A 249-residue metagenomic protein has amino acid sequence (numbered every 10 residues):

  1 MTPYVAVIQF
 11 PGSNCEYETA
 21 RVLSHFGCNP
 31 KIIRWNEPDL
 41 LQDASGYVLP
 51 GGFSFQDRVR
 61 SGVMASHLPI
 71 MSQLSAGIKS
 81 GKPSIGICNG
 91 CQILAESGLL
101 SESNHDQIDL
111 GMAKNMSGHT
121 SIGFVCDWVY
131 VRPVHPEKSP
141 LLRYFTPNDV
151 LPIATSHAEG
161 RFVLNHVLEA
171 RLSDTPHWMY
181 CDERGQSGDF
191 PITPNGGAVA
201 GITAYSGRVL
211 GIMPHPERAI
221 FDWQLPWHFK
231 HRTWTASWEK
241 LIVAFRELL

Functional and structural regions predicted by a protein language model:
M1-I87, C91-E102, K114-V125, G196 (+1 more regions): N-terminal beta1-alpha1 cap of cysteine-dependent amidohydrolase-like domains
D43, A76-K79, L110-L249: Amide-donor transfer/coupling interface in amidating biosynthetic enzymes
